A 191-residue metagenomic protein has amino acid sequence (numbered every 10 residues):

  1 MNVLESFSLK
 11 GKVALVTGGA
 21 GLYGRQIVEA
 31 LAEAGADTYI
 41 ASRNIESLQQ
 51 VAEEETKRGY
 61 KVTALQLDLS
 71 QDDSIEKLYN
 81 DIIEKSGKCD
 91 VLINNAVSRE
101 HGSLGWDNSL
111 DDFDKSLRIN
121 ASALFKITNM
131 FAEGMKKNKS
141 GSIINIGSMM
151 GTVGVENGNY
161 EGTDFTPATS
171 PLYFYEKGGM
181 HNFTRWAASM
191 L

Functional and structural regions predicted by a protein language model:
V13, A20-G21: Conserved glycine-rich cofactor-binding loop
A36-Q50: Conserved glycine-rich Rossmann-like NAD(P)H-binding loop of the short-chain dehydrogenase/reductase
I45-E46, Q66-K77, L110: The beta1-alpha1 cofactor-binding region of Rossmann-like NAD(H)/NADP(H)-dependent oxidoreductases
N95-H101: Conserved NAD(P)H cofactor-binding loop of Rossmann-fold oxidoreductase domains
S103-G105, S109-K115, N157: Substrate-binding pocket helix/loop in short-chain dehydrogenase/reductase
E133, S189-M190: Alpha-helical segment proximal to the catalytic Tyr-Lys
I144-S189: Catalytic loop of short-chain dehydrogenase/reductase
